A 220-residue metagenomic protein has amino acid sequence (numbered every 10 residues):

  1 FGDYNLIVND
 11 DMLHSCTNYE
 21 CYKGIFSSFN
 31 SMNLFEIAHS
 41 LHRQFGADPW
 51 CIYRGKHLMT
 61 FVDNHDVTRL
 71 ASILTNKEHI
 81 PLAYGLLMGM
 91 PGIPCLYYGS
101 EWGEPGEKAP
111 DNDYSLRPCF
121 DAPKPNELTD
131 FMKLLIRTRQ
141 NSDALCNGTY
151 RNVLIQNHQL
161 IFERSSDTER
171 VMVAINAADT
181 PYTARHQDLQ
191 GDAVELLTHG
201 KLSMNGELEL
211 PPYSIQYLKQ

Functional and structural regions predicted by a protein language model:
F1-A109, Q156, R164-S165, V173 (+2 more regions): Conserved alpha/beta catalytic core and glycan-binding cleft of carbohydrate-active enzymes
F35, T75-P81, P91-L96, S100-Q220: Carbohydrate-interacting/catalytic domains
